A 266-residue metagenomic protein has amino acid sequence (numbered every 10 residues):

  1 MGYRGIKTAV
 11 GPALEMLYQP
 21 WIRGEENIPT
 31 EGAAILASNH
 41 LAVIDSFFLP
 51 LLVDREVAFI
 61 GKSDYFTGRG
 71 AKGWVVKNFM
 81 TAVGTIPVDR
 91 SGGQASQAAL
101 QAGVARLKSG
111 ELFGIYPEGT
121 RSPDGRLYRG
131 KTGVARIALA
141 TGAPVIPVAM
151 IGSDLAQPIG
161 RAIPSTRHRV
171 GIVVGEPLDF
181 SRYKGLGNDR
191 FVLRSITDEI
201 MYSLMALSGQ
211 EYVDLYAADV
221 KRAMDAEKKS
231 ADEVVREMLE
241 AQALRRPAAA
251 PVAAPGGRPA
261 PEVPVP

Functional and structural regions predicted by a protein language model:
G2, Q97-P266: Non-catalytic C-terminal accessory region of glycerolipid acyltransferases and related lyso-lipid remodeling enzymes
Y3-Y18, K77, T81: Short hydrophobic helices that act as membrane-entry/anchoring signals
T8, P20-E25, I44-S46, G73 (+2 more regions): A generic local structural motif
A9-G11, A82-R90, P117-R121: Short, basic, glycine/proline-bearing loop/turn elements
E15, I28-G93: Catalytic core of membrane glycerolipid acyltransferases/transacylases, capturing the structured, soluble-facing
E15-I22, A95-Q97, D154-Q157: Short gly/ser/thr-rich secondary-structure transition/capping motifs
P20, R55-E56, I86, G110 (+1 more regions): Secondary-structure boundary/capping positions in well-ordered alpha/beta enzyme cores
E26, S63, D89, A149 (+1 more regions): Residues at the C-termini of beta-strands that transition into short coil/loop
